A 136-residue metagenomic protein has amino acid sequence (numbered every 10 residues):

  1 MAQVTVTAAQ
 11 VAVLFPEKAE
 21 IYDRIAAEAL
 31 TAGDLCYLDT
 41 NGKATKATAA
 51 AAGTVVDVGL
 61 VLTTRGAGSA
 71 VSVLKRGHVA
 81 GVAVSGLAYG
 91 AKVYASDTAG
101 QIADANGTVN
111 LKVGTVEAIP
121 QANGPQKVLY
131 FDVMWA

Functional and structural regions predicted by a protein language model:
A2-A136: Glycine-anchored, exposed beta-strand/edge motif detector
